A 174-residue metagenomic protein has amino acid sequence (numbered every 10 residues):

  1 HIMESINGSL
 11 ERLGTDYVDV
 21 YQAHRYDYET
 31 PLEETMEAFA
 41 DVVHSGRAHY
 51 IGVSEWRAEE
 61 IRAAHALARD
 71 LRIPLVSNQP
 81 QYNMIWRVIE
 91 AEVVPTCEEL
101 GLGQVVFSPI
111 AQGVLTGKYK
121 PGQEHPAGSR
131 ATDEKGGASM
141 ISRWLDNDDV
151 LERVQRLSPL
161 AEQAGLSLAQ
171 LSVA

Functional and structural regions predicted by a protein language model:
H1, S5, Y21, A38 (+1 more regions): Generic alpha-helical secondary-structure signal
H1-L10, L157: Short, well-ordered amphipathic alpha-helical segments that serve as non-catalytic structural scaffolds within diverse
H1-S5, D27-E34: Short secondary-structure boundary/capping elements
N7, A23-Y26, W56, N83: Flexible loop residues that form catalytic and substrate-binding hotspots at small-molecule/glycan-binding clefts
N7, Y21-Q22, E33, S45: Intrinsically disordered low-complexity regions specifically enriched for long asparagine
L10-T30: Active-site groove signature of glycoside hydrolases
T30-A174: Beta/alpha (TIM)-barrel catalytic core signal, keyed to glycine-rich beta->alpha loops juxtaposed to Asp/Glu that bind
